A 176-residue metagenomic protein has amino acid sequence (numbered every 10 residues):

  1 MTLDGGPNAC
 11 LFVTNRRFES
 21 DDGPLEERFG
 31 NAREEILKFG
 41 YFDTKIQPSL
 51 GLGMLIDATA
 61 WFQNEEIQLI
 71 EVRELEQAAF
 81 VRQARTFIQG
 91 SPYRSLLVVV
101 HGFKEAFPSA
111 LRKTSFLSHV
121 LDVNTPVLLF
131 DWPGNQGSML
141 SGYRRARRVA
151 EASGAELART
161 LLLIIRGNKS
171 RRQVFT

Functional and structural regions predicted by a protein language model:
M1-L128, Q136-L140, I164-G167: Flexible, membrane-associating and regulatory peripheral segments of lipid-active enzymes
F107-L111, E151, A155-A158, F175: Conserved structured core elements
R144-N168: Alpha/beta-hydrolase active-site loop
N168-T176: Alpha/beta-hydrolase fold nucleophile elbow
